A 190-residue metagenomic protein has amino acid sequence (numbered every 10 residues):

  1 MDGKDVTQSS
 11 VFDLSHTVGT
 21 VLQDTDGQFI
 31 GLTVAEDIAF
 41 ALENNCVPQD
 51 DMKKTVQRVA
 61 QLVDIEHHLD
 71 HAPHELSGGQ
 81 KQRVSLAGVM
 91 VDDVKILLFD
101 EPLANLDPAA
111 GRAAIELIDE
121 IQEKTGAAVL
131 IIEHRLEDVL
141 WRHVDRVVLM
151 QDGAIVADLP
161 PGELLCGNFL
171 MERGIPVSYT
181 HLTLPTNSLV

Functional and structural regions predicted by a protein language model:
D50-H68: Conserved ABC ATPase "signature" region
A72-L76, Q80: Conserved ABC ATPase signature
L86: Hydrophobic anchor residue at the start of the ABC signature
L97-D100: Catalytic Walker B motif of ABC-type/P-loop ATPase nucleotide-binding domains
P108-A110: Helix N-cap at the start of a conserved alpha-helix in ABC-type nucleotide-binding domains
A154-S178: Conserved beta-strand-loop-alpha-helix hinge in the C-terminal portion of ABC ATPase nucleotide-binding domains
T180-T186: Conserved small/polar residues in nucleotide/adenosyl-binding loops
